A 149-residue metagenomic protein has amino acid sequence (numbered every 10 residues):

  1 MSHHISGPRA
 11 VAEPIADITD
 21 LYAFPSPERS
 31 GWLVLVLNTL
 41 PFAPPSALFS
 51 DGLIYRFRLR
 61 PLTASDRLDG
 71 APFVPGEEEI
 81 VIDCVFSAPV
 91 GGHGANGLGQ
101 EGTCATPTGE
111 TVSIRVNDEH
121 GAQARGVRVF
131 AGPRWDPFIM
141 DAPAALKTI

Functional and structural regions predicted by a protein language model:
M1-I149: Surface-exposed extracytoplasmic segments
